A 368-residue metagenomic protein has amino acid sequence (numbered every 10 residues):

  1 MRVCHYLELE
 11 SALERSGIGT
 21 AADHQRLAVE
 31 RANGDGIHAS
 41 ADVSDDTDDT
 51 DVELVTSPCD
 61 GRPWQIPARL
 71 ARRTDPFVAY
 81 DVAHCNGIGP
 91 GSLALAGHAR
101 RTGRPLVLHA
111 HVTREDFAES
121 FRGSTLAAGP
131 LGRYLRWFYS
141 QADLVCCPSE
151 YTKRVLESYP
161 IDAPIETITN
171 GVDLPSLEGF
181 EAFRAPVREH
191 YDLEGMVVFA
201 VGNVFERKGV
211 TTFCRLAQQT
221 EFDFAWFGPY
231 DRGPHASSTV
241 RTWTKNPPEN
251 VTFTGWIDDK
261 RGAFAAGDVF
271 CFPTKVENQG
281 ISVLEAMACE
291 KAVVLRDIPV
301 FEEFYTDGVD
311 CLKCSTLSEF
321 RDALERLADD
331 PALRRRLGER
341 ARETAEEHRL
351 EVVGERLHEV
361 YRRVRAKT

Functional and structural regions predicted by a protein language model:
I88, K275: Aromatic "clamp/platform" in nucleotide-sugar-dependent glycosyltransferases that forms part of the donor/acceptor
R101, R114, L126-V145: Membrane-proximal helix-turn-helix segments that form the acceptor-binding/catalytic region of lipid-linked
S140-P164, V172-L177: A short, active-site helix/loop in glycosyltransferases that binds the activated sugar's phosphate group
R188-K208, C214-Q219, A225: Conserved donor-binding/catalytic core segment of Leloir-type glycosyltransferases
F222-N250, T254: Short, structured helix-loop element that forms part of the nucleotide-activated donor/catalytic region
A292-L295: Short hydrophobic beta-strand element within catalytic cores of glycosyltransferases and related nucleotide-activated
D307-S318, E325-A332, E346: Conserved acidic donor-binding segment of nucleotide-sugar-dependent glycosyltransferases
R326, L333-E347, E359: A short, well-ordered alpha-helix in the C-terminal region of glycosyltransferases
